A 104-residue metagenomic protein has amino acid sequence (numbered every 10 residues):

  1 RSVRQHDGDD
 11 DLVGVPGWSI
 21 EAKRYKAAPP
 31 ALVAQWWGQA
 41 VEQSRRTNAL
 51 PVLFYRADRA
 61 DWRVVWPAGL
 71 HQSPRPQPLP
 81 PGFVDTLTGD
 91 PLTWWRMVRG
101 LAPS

Functional and structural regions predicted by a protein language model:
R1-S104: Catalytic phosphate/metal-binding cores of nucleic-acid and nucleotide-processing enzymes, i.e., regions that mediate
